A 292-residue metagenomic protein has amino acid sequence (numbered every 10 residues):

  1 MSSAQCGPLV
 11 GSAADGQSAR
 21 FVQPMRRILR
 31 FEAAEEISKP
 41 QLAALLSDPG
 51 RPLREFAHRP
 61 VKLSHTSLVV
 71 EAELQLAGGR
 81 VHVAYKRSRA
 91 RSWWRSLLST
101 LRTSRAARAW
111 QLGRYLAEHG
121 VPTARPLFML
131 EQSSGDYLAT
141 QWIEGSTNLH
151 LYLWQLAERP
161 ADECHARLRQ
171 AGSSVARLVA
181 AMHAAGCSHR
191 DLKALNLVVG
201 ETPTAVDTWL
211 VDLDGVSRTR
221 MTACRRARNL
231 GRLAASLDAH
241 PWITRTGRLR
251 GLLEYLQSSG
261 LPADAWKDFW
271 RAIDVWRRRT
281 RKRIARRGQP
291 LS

Functional and structural regions predicted by a protein language model:
S2-R59: Juxta-kinase regulatory segment immediately upstream of eukaryotic protein kinase catalytic domains
L46-L153, A161, A180-A185, H189 (+2 more regions): Conserved ATP-binding subdomain of kinase catalytic cores across diverse folds
Y137-W142, V206-D212: A short beta-strand motif that forms the metal-chelation/ATP-contact edge of phosphoryl-transfer active sites
E144, A194, G215: Short, glycine/acidic-enriched loop or turn micro-motifs at the edges of active sites
R167-L178: Conserved alphaE helix
L192-V199: Hydrophobic residue at the +6 position relative to the catalytic HRD Asp in the kinase catalytic loop
V199-A205: Activation-loop N-terminal segment of eukaryotic-like protein kinases
W209-R278: C-lobe/activation-segment region of protein kinase-like
